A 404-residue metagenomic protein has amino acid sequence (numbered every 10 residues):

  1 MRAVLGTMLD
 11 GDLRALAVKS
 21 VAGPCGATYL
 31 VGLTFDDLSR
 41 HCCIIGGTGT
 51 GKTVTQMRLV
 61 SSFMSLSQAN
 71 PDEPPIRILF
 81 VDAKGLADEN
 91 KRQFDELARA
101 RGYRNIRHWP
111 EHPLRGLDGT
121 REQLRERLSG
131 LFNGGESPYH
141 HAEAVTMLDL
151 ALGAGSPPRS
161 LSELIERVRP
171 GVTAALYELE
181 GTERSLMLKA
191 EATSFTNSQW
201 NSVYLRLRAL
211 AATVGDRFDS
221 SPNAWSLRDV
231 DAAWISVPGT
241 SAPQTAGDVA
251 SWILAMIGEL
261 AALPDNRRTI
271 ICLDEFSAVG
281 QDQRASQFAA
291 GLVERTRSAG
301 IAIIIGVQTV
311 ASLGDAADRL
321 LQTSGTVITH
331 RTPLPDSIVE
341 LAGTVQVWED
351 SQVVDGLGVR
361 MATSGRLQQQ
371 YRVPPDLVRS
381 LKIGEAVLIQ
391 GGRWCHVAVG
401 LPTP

Functional and structural regions predicted by a protein language model:
V4-L9, V21-C25, F35-H41, I45-T50 (+3 more regions): P-loop NTPase motor domains
D12-A17: Conserved N-terminal strand/loop that marks the beginning of ABC ATPase nucleotide-binding domains
L33, Y139-E143, G291, L313-P404: P-loop NTPase motor core of the ASCE superfamily
G306-S312: Conserved H-loop
